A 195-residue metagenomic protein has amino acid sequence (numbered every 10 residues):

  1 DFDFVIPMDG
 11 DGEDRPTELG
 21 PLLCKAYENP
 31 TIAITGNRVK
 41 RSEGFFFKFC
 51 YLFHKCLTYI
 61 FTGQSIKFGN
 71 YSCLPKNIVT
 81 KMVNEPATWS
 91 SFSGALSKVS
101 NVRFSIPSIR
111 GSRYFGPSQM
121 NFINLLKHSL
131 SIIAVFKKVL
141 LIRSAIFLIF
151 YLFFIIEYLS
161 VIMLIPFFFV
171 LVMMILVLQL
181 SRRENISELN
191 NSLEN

Functional and structural regions predicted by a protein language model:
D1-F2, S100: Short, charged helix-to-loop "capping" segments that act as catalytic/coupling loops
F2-P7, P16-S90, S112-G116: Acceptor/aglycone-binding surface of glycosyltransferases and processive sugar-polymer synthases
G12-D14: Acidic metal-phosphate-binding loop of nucleotide-sugar-dependent transferases
A26, N77-V139: Catalytic donor/gating beta->alpha subdomain of glycosyltransferases that bind UDP-sugars
P30-A33, L57-T62, S97-V99, H128-I132 (+1 more regions): Glycine-rich loops and low-complexity Gly/Arg-rich segments that provide flexible linkers or classic glycine-based
K40, Y71-P75, L96-S97, Y114 (+3 more regions): Residue-level signal for alpha-helical context at structural boundaries
F47-T62, N124-K138, I142: Short hydrophobic helices that act as membrane-entry/anchoring signals
L141-N195: Membrane-embedded multi-pass helical conduit in multi-pass membrane proteins, especially envelope-biosynthetic
